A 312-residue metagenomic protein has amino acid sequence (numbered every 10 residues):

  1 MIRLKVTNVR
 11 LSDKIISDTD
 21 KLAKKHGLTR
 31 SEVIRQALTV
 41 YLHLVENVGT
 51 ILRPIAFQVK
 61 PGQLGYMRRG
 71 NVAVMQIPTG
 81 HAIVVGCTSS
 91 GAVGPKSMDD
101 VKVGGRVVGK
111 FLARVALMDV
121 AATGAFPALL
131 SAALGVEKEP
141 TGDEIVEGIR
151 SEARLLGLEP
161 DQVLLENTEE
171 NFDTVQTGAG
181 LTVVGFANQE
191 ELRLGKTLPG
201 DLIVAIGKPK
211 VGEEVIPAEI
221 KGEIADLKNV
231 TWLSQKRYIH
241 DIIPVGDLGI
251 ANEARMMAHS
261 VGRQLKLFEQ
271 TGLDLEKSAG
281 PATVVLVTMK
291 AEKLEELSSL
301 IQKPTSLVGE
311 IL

Functional and structural regions predicted by a protein language model:
M1-K14, D20-A23, L28: Short Lys/Arg-rich basic patches
R10, V184, L286-K290: Short hydrophobic/aromatic beta-strand micro-patches that form the beta-sheet surface supporting nucleotide- or nucleic
D13, D99, V103-R114, E139-D143 (+4 more regions): Electropositive phosphate-/nucleotide-binding environments in soluble metabolic enzymes
K21, H43-Q63: Short, positively charged interaction helices/loops
L28-I51: Short, basic amphipathic alpha-helical segments that act as recognition/interaction helices in nucleic-acid-binding
F57-V146, R150-G178, T182-I206: Glycine-rich phosphate/pyrophosphate-binding loop regions near the starts of catalytic domains
S97, K110-L112, G178-V183, R193-K236 (+1 more regions): Conserved mixed alpha/beta catalytic, RNA-binding, or beta-rich assembly cores of soluble enzyme, regulatory
E144, G148-E159, T174-T177, K236-H240 (+1 more regions): Glycine-/charge-enriched secondary-structure boundary and capping motifs
